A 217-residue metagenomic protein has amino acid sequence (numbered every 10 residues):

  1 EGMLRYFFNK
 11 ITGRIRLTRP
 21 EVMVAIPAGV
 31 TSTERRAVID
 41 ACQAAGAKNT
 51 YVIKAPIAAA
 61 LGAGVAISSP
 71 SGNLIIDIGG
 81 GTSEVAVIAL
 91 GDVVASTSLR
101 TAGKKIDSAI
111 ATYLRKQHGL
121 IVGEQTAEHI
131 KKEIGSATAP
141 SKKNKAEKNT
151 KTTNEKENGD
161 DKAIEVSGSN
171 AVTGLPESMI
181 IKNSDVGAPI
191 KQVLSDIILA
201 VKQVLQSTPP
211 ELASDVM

Functional and structural regions predicted by a protein language model:
E1-I78, A86-M217: Nucleotide/phosphate-binding catalytic cleft detector across ATP-hydrolyzing and phosphate-transferring enzymes
G81: Conserved Rossmann-like nucleotide-cofactor binding loop
